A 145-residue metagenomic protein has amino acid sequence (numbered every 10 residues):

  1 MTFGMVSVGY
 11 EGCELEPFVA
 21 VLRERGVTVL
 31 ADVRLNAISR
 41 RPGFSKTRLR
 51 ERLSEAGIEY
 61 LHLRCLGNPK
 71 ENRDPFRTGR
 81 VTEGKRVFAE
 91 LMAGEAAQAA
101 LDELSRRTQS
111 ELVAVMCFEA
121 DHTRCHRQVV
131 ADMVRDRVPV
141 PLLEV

Functional and structural regions predicted by a protein language model:
M1-V145: Residues lining hydrophobic/aromatic ligand-binding pockets adjacent to catalytic sites
